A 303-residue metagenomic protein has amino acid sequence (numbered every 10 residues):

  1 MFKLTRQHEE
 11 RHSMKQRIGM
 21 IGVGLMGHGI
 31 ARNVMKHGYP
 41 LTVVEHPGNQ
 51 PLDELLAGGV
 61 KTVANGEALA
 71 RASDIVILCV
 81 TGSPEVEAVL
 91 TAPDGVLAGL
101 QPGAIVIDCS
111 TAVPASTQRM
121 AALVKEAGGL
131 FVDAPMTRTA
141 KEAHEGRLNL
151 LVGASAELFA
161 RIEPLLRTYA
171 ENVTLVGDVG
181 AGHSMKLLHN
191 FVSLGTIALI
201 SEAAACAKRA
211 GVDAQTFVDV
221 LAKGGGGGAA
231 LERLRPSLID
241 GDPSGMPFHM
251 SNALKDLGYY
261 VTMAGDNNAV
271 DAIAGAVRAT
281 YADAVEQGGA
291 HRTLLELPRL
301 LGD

Functional and structural regions predicted by a protein language model:
F2-L78, A104, C109: NAD(P)+-binding Rossmann beta1-loop-alpha1 motif at the extreme N-terminus of oxidoreductases
I18, T111-F191: Rossmann-fold dinucleotide-binding core
L41, T62, F131-V132, V173 (+2 more regions): Hydrophobic beta-strand scaffold residues
G66-L78, G82-L130: Rossmann-fold NAD(P) dinucleotide-binding segment
G180-D303: Helical "substrate-binding/catalytic lid" subdomain of Rossmann-like NAD(P)-dependent dehydrogenases/reductases
